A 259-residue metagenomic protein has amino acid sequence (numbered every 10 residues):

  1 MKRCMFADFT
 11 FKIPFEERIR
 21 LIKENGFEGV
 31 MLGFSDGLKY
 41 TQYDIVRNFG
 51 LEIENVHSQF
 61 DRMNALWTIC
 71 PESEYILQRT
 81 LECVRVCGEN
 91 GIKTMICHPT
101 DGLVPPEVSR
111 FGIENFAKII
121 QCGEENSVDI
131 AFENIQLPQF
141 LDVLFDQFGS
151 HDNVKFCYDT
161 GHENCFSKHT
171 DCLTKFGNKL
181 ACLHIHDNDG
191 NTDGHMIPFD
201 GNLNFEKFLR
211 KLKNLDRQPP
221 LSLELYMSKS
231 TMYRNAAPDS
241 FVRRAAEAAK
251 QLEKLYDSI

Functional and structural regions predicted by a protein language model:
M1-C4, K12-G26, P138-Y158, E163-I259: Histidine-acidic metal/acid-base catalytic patches
M1-E82, G88, D142, N178 (+1 more regions): N-terminal pre-domain/capping segments
C4-F6, G29-L32, D129-E133, C157-D159: Short catalytic-loop micro-motif centered on adjacent basic/acidic residues
F9-F11, D36-L38, Q59-R62, P99-L103 (+4 more regions): Active-site-proximal loop/turn and secondary-structure-junction residues that shape catalytic pockets, frequently
M31, N55, I96, A131 (+3 more regions): Conserved beta-strand positions in the central sheet of alpha/beta enzyme cores
I45-R62, I113-N126, F205-F208: Alpha-helix-loop-beta-strand connector modules within alpha/beta enzyme cores
L51, I92-K93, V128, L215-P219: A short helix->loop->beta-strand "cap" motif at the edges of active sites that frequently abuts
W67-Y158, C165, E247: Active-site acidic/histidine proton-transfer and metal-coordination neighborhood in alpha/beta enzyme cores
